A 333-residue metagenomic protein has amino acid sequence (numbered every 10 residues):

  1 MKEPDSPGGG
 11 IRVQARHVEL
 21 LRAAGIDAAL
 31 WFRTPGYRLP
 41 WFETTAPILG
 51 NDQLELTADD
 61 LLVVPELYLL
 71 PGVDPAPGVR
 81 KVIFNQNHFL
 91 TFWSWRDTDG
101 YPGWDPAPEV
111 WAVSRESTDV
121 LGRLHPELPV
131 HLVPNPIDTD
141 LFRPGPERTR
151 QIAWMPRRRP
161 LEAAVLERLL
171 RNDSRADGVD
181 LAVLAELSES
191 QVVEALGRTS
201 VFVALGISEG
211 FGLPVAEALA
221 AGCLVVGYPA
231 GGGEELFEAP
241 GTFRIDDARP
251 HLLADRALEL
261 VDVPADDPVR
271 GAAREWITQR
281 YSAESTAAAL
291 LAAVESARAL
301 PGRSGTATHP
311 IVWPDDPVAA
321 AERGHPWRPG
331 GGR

Functional and structural regions predicted by a protein language model:
G10-V13, H17-E19, D119-V192: Conserved catalytic-core segment of nucleotide-activated headgroup transferases in glycan assembly
A29, P35-A107: Extended catalytic core of nucleotide-activated donor transferases of GT-like folds
N87, E116, P136: Carbohydrate-associated surface elements
V193, A216-A220, E234-E235: Short alpha-helical segment that forms part of, or immediately flanks, the ligand-binding pocket in carbohydrate-active
I207: Aromatic "clamp/platform" in nucleotide-sugar-dependent glycosyltransferases that forms part of the donor/acceptor
L224-G227: Short hydrophobic beta-strand element within catalytic cores of glycosyltransferases and related nucleotide-activated
E235-L260, D267-P268: Change "using UDP/GDP/dTDP sugars" to "using nucleotide sugars
D262-A319: A charged, aromatic-enriched C-terminal amphipathic alpha-helix characteristic of glycosyltransferases across folds
